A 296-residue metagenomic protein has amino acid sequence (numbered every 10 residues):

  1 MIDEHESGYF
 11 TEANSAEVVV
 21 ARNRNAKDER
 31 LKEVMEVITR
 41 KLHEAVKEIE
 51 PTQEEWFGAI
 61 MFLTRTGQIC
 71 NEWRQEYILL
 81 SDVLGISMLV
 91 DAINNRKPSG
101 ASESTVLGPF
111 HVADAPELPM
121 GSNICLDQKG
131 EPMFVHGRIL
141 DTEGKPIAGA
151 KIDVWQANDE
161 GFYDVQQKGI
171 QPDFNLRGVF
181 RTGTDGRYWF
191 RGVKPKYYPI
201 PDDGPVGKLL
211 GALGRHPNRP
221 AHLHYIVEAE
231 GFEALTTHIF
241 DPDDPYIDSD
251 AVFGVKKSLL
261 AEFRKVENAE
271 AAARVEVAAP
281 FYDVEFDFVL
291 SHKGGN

Functional and structural regions predicted by a protein language model:
I2-N296: Beta-strand-dominated extracellular/periplasmic modules and repeats in secreted or surface-exposed proteins
